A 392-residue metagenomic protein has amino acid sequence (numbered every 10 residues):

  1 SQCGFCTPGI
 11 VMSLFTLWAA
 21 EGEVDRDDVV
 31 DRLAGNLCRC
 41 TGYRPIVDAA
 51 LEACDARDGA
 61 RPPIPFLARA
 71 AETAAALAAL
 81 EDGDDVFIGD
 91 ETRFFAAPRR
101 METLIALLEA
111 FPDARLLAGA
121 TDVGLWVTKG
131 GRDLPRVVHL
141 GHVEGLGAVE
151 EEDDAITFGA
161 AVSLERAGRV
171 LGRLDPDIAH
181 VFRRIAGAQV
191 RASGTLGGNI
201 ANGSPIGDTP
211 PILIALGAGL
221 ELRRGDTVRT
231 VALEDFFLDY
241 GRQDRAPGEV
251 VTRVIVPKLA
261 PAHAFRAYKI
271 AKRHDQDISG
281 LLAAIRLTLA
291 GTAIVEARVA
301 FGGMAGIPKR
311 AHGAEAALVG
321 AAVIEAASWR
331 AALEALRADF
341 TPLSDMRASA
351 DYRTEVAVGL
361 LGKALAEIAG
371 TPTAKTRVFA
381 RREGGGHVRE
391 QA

Functional and structural regions predicted by a protein language model:
S1, T7-A392: C-terminal structural segment of proteins
